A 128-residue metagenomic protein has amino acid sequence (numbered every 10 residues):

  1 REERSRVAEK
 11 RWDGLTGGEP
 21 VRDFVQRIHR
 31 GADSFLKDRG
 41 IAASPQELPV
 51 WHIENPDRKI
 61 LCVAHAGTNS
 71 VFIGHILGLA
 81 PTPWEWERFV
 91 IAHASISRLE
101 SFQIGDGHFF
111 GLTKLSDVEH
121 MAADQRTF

Functional and structural regions predicted by a protein language model:
R1-K37: Phosphate-handling substructures
W12, T16, I60, E87: Conserved short-loop catalytic and cofactor-binding motifs
D13, D38-R58: Short helix/loop segment immediately N-terminal to the Walker
R30-E47, L77, E100-I104: Short regulatory "switch" loops immediately downstream of catalytic or recognition motifs within protein catalytic
V50-R58, G74-F128: Acidic, low-complexity terminal tails and accessory targeting/binding regions of phosphate-metabolizing enzymes
R58-A64: Generic beta-sheet signal
S70-V71: Alpha-helical elements of the RecA-like P-loop NTPase motor core of helicases
